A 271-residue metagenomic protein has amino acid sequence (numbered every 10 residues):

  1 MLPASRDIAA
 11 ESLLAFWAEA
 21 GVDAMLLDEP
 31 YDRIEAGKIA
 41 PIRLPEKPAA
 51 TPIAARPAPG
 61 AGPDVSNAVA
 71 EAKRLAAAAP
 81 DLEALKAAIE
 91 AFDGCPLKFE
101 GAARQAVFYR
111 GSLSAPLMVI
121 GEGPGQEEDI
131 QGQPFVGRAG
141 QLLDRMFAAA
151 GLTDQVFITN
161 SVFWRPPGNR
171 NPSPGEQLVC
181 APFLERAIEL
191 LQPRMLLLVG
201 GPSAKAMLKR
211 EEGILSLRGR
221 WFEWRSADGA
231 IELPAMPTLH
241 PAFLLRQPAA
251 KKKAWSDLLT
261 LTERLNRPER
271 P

Functional and structural regions predicted by a protein language model:
M1-A10, L14-A15: N-terminal intrinsically disordered, low-complexity regulatory segments of eukaryotic proteins
I8, F16, D23-R33, G37-P271: A polyanion-binding, active-site-adjacent surface
